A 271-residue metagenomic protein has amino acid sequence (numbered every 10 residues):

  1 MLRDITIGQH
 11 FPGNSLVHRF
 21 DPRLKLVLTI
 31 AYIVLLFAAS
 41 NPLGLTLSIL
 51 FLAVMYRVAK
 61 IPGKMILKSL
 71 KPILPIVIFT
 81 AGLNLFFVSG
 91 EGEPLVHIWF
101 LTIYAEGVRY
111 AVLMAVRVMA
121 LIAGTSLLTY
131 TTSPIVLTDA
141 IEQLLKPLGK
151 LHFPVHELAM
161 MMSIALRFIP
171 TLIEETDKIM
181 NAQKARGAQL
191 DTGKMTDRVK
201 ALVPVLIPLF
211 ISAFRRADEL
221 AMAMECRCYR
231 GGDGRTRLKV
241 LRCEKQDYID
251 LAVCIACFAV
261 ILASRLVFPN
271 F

Functional and structural regions predicted by a protein language model:
M1-P42, S48-R57, Q143-F153, E157-M160 (+2 more regions): Transmembrane alpha-helix interface motif
N14, F37, K60-M65, I98 (+3 more regions): Membrane-helix interfacial "entry" motifs
K25-L26, G63-P75, D250: Alpha-helical transmembrane segments and their helix-start/interface "positive-inside/aromatic belt" motifs in integral
N41, L45, K60-K64, V88-V96 (+2 more regions): Transmembrane helix-loop junctions in multipass membrane proteins, especially transporters and channels
F51-I61, I76-F79: Alpha-helical transmembrane segments and their membrane-interface exit regions
S69-I73, V77, A115, M119 (+4 more regions): Loop-to-transmembrane-helix entry motif
I73-A188: Juxtamembrane/interface alpha-helical elements of multi-pass membrane proteins
